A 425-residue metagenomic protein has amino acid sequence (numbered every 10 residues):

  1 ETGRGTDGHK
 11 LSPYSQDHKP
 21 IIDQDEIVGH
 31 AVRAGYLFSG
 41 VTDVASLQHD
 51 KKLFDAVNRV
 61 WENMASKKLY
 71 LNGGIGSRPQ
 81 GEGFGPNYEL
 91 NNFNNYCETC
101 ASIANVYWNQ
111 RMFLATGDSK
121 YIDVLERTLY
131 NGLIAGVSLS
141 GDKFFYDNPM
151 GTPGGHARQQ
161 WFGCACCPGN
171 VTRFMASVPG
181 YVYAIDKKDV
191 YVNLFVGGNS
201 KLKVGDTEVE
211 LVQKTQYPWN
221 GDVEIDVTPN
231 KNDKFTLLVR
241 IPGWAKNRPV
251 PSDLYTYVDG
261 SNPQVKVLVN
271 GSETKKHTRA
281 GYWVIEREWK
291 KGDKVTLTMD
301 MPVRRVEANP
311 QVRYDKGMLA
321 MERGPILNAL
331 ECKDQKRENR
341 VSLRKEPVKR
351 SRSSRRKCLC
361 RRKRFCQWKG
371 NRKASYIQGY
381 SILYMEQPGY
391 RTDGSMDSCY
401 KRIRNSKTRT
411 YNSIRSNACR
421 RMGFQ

Functional and structural regions predicted by a protein language model:
E1-L11, A56-G73, R127-S138: Long, well-ordered core segments of solenoidal/helical folds
T2-K52, L69-R78, E82-S102, H156-P168: Solvent-exposed loop and edge beta-strand segments that line ligand/cofactor-binding and catalytic clefts
Y36-K51, E89, F93, A104-G117 (+2 more regions): Well-ordered alpha-helical scaffold segments within catalytic/enzyme domains
K51-D55, S119-D123: Short, solvent-exposed positions on alpha-helices
V57, D123-N131, G136-P229, K246-V269 (+5 more regions): C-terminal beta-rich recognition modules with glycine/proline-rich loops and embedded aromatic residues
K234, G292-K294: Extracellular Ig-like/FN3 beta-sandwich strand-entry sites
